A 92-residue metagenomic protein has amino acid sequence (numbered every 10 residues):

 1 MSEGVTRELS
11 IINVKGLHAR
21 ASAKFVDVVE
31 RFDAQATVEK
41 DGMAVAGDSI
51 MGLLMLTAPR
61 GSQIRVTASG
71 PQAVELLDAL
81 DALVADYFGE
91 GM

Functional and structural regions predicted by a protein language model:
M1-G4, M92: SAM-dependent methyltransferases
E3-N13: Short amphipathic
V14-G16, D78: Alpha-helical interaction segments
L17-A19, A23-D27, F32-Q72: Amphipathic, hydrophobic secondary-structure cores in small proteins
P59-M92: C-terminal structural segments of small proteins and small subunits
